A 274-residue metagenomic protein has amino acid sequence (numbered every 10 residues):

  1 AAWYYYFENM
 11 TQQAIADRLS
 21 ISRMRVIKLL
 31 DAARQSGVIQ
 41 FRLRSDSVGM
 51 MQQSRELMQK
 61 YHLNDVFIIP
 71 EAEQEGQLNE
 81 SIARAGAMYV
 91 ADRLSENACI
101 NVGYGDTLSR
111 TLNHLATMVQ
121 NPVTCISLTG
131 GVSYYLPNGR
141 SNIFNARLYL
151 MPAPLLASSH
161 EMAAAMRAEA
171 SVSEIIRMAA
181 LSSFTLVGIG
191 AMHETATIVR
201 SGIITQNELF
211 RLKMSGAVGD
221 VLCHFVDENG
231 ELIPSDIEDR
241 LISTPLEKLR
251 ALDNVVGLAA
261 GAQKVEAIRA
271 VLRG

Functional and structural regions predicted by a protein language model:
A2, F7-A14, S20, R25-D31 (+2 more regions): Conserved phosphate- and dinucleotide-binding cores of soluble alpha/beta proteins, encompassing both enzyme active
Y6, M10, L19, K28-D31 (+3 more regions): N-terminal active-site beta-alpha-beta segment that forms phosphate/nucleotide-binding and substrate-recognition loops
